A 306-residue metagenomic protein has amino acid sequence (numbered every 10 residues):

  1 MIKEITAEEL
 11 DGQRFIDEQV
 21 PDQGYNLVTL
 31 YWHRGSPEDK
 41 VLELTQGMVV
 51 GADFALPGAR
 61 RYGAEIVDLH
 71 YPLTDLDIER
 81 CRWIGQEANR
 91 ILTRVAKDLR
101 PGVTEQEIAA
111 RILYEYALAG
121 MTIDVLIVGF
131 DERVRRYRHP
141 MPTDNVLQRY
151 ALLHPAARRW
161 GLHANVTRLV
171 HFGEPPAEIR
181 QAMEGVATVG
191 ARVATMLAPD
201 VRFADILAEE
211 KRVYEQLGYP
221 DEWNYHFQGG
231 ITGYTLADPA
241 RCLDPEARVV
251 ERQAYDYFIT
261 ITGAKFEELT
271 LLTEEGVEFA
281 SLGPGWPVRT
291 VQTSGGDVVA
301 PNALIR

Functional and structural regions predicted by a protein language model:
M1-R306: Active-site neighborhoods and metal-handling regions in enzymes and metal-associated proteins
